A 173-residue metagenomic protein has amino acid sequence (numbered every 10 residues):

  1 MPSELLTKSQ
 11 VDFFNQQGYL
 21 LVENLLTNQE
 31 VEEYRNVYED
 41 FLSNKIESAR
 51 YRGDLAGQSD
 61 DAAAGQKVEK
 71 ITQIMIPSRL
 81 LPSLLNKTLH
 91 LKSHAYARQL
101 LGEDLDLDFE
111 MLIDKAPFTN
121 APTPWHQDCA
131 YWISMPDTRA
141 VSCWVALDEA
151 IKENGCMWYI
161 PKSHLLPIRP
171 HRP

Functional and structural regions predicted by a protein language model:
M1-Q17, E23-W125, Y131-I133, R172: Non-heme Fe(II)-dependent double-stranded beta-helix
D12, A150-P173: Double-stranded beta-helix
L21, L107, P124, S142 (+2 more regions): Conserved beta-strand segments that form the floor/walls of ligand-binding pockets within enzyme and binding domains
V22, A130-W132, K152, L165: General alpha-helical segment detector with a strong preference for membrane-spanning helices and helix-boundary regions
D40-N44, D128-C129, S142-W144, K162-L166: Short, low-complexity, polar/charged sequence segments that are solvent-exposed and flexible
L55-A63, A140-E149, I160-H164: Low-complexity, flexible helical/coil segments
L100, H126, I133-K152: Short, conserved beta-strand element in jelly-roll/cupin
N120, A140, G155: Conserved catalytic motifs of the protein kinase core domain
